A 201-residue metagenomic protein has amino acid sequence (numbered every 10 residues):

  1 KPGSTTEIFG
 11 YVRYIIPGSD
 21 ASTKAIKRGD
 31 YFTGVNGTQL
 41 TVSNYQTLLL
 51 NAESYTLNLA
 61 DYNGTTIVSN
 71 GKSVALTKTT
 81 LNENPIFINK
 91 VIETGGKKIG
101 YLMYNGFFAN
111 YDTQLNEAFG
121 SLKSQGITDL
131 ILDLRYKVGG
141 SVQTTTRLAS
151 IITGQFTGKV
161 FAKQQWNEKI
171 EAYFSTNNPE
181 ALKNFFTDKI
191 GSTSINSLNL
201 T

Functional and structural regions predicted by a protein language model:
K1-L130, Y136-V138, T144, S150-A162: Flexible, low-complexity junctional segments that flank or bridge functional domains
N84-P85, V142-L200: Gly/Ser/Thr-rich loop/hinge elements
L130-L132, L198-T201: Hydrophobic beta-strand segments of well-ordered beta-sheets in folded domains
